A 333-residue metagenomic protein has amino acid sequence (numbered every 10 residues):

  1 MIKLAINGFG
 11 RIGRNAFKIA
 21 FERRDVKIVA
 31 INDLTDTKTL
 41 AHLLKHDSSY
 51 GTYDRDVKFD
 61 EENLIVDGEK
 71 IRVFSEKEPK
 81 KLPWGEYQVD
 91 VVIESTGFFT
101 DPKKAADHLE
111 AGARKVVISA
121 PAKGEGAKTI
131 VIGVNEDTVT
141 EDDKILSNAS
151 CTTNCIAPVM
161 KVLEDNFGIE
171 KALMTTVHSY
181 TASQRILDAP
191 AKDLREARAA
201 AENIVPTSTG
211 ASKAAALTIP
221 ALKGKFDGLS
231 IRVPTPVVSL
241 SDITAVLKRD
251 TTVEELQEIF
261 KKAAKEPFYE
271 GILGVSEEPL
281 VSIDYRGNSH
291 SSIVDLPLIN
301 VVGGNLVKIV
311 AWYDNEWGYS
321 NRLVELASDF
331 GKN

Functional and structural regions predicted by a protein language model:
M1-A197, E325, N333: N-terminal Rossmann-like NAD(P) cofactor-binding subdomain of oxidoreductases, focused on the glycine-rich
N7, R11, T35-K38, Y87 (+14 more regions): Conserved active-site and cofactor/substrate-binding residues in soluble primary-metabolism enzymes
R11, N15, I19, H42 (+7 more regions): Alpha-helical scaffold segments in soluble metabolic enzymes
I71, A172, E202, S292 (+1 more regions): A broad, low-specificity signal marking well-ordered, structured residues that form hydrophobic/aromatic
T96, F167, I219-P220, L247 (+1 more regions): A broad structural signal for alpha-helix termini and local helix breaks/kinks
T138-T140, E196, V233-S239, V301-G304: Short, flexible turn/loop "capping" segments at secondary-structure junctions
D165-P236: Acidic, glycine-rich segments within the central catalytic cores of soluble metabolic enzymes that bind/position
G228, L240, T244-N333: C-terminal active-site/capping subdomain that shapes the small-molecule cofactor and substrate pocket of enzyme
